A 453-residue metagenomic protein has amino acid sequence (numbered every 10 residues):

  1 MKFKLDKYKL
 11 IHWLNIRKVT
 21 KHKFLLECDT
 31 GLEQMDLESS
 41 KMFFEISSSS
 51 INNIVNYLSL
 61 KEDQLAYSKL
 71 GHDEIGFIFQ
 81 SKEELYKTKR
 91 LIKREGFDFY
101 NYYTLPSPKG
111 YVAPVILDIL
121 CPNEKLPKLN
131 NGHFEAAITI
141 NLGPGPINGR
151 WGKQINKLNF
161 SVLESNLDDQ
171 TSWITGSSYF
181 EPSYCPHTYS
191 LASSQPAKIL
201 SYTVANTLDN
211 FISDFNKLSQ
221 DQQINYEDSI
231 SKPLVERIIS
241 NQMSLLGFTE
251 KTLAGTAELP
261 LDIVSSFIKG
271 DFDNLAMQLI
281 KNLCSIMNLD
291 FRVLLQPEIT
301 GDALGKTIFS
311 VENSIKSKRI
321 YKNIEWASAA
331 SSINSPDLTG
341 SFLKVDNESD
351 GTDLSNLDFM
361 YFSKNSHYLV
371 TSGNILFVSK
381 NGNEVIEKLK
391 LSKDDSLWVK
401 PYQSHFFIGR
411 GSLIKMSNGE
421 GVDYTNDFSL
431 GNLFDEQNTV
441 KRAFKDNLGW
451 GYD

Functional and structural regions predicted by a protein language model:
M1-E27, D221-F248: A short, Lys/Arg-rich alpha-helix, primarily the initiator
L10, K21, I51, E62 (+2 more regions): Helix-turn-helix DNA-binding elements, focusing on the entry/boundary residues of the two helices that contact DNA
K21, G31-Q34, E62, E250 (+2 more regions): The DNA-contacting recognition helix of HTH DNA-binding domains and analogous helical DNA-recognition elements
D29-V55, S68-L70, E258-L275: Recognition helix of helix-turn-helix/homeodomain-like DNA-binding domains that insert into the DNA major groove
L60-D118, D228-S229, Q242, M277 (+2 more regions): A short, N-terminal "cap"/entry segment at the start of jelly-roll beta-barrel domains of the cupin/DSBH fold
D118-P122, N130-N156, F342-S349, D358-N381: Short, conserved beta-strand element in jelly-roll/cupin
R150-C185, L376-S404: Short acidic-glycine-tyrosine-enriched beta hairpin
A192-V235, R410-D453: Double-stranded beta-helix
